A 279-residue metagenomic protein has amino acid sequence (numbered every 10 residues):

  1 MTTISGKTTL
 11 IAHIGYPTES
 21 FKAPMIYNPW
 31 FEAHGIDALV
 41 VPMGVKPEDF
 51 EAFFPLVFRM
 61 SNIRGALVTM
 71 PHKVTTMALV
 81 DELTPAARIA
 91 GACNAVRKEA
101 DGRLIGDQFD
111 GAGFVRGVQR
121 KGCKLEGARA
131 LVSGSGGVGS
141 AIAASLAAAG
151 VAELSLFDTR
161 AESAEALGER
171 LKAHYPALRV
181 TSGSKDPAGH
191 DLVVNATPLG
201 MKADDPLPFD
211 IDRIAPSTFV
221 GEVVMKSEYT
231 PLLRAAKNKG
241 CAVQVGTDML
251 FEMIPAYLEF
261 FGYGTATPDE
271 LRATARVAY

Functional and structural regions predicted by a protein language model:
T3-K121, Y229: Phosphate/diphosphate ligand-binding glycine-rich loop within oxidoreductases
G15, Q108, V118, C123 (+2 more regions): Glycine-rich adenosine-cofactor-binding loop
E48, E162, K226: Conserved Rossmann-like nucleotide-cofactor binding loop
V68-T75, G137-V138, P198-M201, K226: Short glycine-rich anion-binding loops that position phosphate/pyrophosphate groups of nucleotides and phosphorylated
A148-E153, K239-A242: Conserved S-adenosyl-L-methionine
V151-H174: NAD(P)-binding Rossmann-fold cofactor-contacting core
A173-V243: Rossmann-like adenosine-cofactor binding region
F219, V223-Y279: Adenosine-phosphate binding glycine-rich loop
